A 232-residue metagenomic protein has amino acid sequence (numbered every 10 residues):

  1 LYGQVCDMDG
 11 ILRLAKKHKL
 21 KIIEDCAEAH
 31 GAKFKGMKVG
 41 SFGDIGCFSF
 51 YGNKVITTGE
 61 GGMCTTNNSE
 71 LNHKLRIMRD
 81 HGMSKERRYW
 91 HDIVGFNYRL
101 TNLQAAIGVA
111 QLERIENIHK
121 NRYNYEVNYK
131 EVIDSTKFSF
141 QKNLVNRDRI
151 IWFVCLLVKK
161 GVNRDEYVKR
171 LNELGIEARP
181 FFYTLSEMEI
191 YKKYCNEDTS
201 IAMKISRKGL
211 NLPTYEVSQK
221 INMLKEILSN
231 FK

Functional and structural regions predicted by a protein language model:
L1-T58, M63-T65, E70, N211: Active-site phosphate-binding strand-loop segment of PLP-dependent enzymes
Q4-R13, K17, K33, S69-K232: PLP-dependent aminotransferase class I/II
